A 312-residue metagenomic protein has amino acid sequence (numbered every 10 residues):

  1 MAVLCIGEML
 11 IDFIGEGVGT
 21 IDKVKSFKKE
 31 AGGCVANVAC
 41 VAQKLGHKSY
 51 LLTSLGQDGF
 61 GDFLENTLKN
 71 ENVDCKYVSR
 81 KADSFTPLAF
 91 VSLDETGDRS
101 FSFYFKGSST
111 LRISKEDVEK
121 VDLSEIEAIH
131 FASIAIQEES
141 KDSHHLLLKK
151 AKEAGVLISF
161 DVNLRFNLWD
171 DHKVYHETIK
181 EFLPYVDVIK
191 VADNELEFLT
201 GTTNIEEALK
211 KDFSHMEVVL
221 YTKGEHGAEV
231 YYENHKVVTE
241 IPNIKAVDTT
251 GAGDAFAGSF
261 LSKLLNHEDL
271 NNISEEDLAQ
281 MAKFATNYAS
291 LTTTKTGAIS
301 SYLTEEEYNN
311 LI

Functional and structural regions predicted by a protein language model:
M1-L4, K69, T96-V237, E268 (+2 more regions): Ribokinase/PfkB-type carbohydrate-kinase core domain
M1-V73: Glycine-rich phosphate/adenosyl-contacting loop at the front of the ribokinase-like
M9, V162, A255: Active-site metal-binding loops of divalent metal-dependent hydrolases
C40, L88-S92, G227-Y231: Short beta-strand scaffold segments in enzyme catalytic cores
A42, A192, G253: Short, conserved phosphate/pyrophosphate- and ester-handling motifs at nucleotide-, phospho-/glycolipid
S49, C75, I158-F160: Hydrophobic beta-strand scaffold residues
S54-G56, K76-S84, L220: Beta-strand->loop->alpha-helix junctions that form or flank phosphate-binding loops in nucleotide-handling enzymes
K149, I205-I312: Conserved phosphate-binding/catalytic region of the ribokinase-like
